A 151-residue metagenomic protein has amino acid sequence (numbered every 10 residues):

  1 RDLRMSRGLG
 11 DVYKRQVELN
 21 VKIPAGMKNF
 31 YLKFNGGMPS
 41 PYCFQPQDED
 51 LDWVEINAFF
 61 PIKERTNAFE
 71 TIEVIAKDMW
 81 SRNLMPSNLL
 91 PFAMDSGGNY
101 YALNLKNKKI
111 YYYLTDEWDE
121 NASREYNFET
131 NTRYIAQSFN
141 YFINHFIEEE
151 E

Functional and structural regions predicted by a protein language model:
R1-D2, F30, S87, F92: N-terminal hydrophobic or amphipathic segments with adjacent small-residue motifs that include Sec signal peptides
R1-Y13: Single conserved hydrophobic/aromatic residue that forms the stacking wall/gate of nucleotide- or nucleobase-binding
R7-L9, A25, N35-G36: Feature targets compositionally biased, intrinsically disordered low-complexity regions with long contiguous runs
K14, I23-K33: Short hydrophobic alpha-helical segments that form membrane-spanning helices or hydrophobic packing faces of helical
G37-E151: Long, low-complexity, intrinsically disordered segments enriched in glycines and aromatic residues
